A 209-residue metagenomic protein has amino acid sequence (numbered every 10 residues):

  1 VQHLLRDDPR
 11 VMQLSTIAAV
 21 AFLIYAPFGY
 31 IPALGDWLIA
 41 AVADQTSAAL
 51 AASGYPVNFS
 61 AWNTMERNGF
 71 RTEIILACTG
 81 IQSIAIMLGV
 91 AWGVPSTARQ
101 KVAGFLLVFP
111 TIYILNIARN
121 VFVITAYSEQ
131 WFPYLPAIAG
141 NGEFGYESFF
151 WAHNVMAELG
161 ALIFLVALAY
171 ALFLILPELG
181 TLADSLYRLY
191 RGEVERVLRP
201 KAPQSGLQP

Functional and structural regions predicted by a protein language model:
V1-P209: Hydrophobic N-terminal alpha-helices or hydrophobic patches in metabolic proteins across all domains of life
